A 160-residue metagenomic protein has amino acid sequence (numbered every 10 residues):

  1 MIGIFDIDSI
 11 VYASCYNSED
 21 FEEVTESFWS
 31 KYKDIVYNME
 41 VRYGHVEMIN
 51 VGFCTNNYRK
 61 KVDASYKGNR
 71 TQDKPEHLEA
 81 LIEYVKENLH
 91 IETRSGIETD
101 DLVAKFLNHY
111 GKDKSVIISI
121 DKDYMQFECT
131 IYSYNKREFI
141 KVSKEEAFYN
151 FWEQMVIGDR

Functional and structural regions predicted by a protein language model:
M1-Y84: Domain-level signal for Mg2+-assisted phosphodiester chemistry and nucleotide/NA-binding surfaces in nucleic-acid
S27, Y43-H45, G68-R160: Extended two-metal-dependent nuclease catalytic cores across DNA- and RNA-processing enzymes
